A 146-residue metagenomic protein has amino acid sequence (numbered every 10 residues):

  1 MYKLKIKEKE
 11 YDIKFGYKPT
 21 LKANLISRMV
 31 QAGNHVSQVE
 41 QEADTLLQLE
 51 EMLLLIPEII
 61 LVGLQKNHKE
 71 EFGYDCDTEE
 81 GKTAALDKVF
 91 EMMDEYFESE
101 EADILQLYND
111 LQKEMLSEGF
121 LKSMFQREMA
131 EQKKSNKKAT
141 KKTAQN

Functional and structural regions predicted by a protein language model:
M1-L55: Short N-terminal mixed-charge amphipathic segments
Y2-E10, G33-D44, E70-N146: Charged interaction scaffolds used for protein-protein
L54-K66, D110-K113: Short, hydrophobic/amphipathic alpha-helical patches that form generic packing surfaces within helical domains
